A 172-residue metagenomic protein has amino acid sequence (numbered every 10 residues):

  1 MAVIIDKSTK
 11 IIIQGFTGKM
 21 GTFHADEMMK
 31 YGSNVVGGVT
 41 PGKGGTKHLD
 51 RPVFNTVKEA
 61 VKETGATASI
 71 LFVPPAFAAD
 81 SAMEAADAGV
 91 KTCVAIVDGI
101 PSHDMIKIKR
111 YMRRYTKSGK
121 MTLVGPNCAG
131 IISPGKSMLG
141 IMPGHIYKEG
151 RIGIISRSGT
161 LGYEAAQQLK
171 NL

Functional and structural regions predicted by a protein language model:
M1-S8, K58, K136-I146: A short, basic/flexible loop-to-alpha-helix module at the beginning of a structural domain
I13, G37-T40, V53, C93-A95 (+4 more regions): General beta-strand structural signal in soluble alpha/beta enzymes
T17: N-terminal Rossmann NAD(P)H-binding glycine-rich loop of SDR-like oxidoreductase domains
A25, V57, A82-A86, A166: Generic hydrophobic/aromatic pocket-lining and core-packing "Φ" positions
D26-H48, P126: NAD(P)-binding Rossmann-fold cofactor-contacting core
K62-A68, F72, A76-G99: Rossmann-fold NAD(P) dinucleotide-binding segment
D98-M121: Rossmann-fold NAD(P)-binding glycine/threonine-rich loop
C128-L172: Conserved anion/nucleotide-ligand pocket segment
